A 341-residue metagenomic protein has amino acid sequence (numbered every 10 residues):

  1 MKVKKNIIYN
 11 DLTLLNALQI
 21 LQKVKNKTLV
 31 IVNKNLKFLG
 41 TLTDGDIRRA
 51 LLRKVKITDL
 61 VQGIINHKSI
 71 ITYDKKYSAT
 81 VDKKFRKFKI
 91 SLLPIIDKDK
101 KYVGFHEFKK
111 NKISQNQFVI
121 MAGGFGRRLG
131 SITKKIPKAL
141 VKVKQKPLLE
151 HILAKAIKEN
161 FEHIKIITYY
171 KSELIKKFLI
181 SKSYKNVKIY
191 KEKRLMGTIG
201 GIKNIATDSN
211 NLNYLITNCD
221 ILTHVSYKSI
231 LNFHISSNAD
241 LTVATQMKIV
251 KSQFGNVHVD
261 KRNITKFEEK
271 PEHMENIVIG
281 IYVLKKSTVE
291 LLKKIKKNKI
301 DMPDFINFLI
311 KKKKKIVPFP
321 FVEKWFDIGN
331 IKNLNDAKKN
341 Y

Functional and structural regions predicted by a protein language model:
M1-I20, V24-N26, I31-K34, F38-L39 (+4 more regions): Bateman/CBS regulatory modules and CBS-like beta-alpha motifs in cytosolic regions of diverse proteins
K27, S91, E162, L212 (+1 more regions): Short acidic/polar active-site loop segments enriched in Thr and Asp
L42-T43, Y170, T217, V259 (+2 more regions): A conserved hydrophobic position in a structured secondary element of the catalytic/binding core that shapes
L52, K146-N218, S229, K297: Conserved N-terminal catalytic core of the sugar/cofactor nucleotidyltransferase
H106-K134: N-terminal nucleotide-binding beta1-loop-alpha1 segment
F125, C219-I221: Active-site metal-binding loops of divalent metal-dependent hydrolases
L215, L222, K228-L231, I235 (+2 more regions): Catalytic-core segments of class I nucleotidyltransferases/pyrophosphorylases that form NMP-activated intermediates
S237-M247: A short, conserved acidic/glycine-rich loop-to-beta-strand motif that forms the donor nucleotide-sugar/metal
